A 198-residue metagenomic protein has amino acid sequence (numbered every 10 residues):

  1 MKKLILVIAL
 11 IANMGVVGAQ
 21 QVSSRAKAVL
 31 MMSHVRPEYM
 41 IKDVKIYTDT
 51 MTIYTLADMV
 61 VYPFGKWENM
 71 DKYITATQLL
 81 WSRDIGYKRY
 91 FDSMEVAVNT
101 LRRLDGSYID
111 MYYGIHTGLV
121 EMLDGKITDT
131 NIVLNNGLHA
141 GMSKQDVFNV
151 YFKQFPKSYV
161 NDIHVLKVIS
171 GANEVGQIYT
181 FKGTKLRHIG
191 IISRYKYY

Functional and structural regions predicted by a protein language model:
M1-L4, Q20: Positively charged n-region of N-terminal signal peptides that target proteins for export
L4-N13: Sec-dependent N-terminal signal peptides
G18-V160, K182-Y198: Short helix/turn-capping signatures at newly exposed starts of structured segments
D162-V165: A cross-kingdom feature marking solvent-exposed beta-strand/loop segments within repeated, beta-rich binding/scaffold
V168-G171, V175-R187: Short, exposed beta-strand-loop hairpins at the edges of beta-sheets in extracellular/periplasmic proteins
